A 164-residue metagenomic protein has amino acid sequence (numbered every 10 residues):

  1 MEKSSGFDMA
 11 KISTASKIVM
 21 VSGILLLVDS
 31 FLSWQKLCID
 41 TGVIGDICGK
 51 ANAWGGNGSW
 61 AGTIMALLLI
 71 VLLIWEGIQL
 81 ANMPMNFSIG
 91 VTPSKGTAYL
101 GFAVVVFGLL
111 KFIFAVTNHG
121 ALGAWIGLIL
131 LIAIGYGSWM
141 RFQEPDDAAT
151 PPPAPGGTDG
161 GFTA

Functional and structural regions predicted by a protein language model:
M1-A164: Compact integral membrane and secretory-pathway proteins
